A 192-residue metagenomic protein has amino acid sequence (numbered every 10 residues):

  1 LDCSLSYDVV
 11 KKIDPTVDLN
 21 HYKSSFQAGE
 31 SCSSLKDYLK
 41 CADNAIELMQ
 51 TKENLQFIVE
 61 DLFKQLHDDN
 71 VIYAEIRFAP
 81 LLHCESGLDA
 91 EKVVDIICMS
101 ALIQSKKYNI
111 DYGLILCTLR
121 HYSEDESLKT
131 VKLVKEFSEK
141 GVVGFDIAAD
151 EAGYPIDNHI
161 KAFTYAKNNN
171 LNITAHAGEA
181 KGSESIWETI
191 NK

Functional and structural regions predicted by a protein language model:
L1-L171, A180-S185, I190-K192: Metal-cofactor-binding active-site regions of metalloenzymes
H176: Active-site glycine-centered loops adjacent to acidic/histidine catalytic or metal-binding residues that shape
